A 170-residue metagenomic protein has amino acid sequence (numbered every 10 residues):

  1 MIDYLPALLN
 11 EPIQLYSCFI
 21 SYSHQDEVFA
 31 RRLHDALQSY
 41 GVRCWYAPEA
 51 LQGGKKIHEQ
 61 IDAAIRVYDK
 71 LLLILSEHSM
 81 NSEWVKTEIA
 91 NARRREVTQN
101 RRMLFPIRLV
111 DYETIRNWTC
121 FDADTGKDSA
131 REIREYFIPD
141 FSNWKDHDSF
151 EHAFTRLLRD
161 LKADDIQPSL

Functional and structural regions predicted by a protein language model:
M1, L33-P168: Cross-kingdom TIR/SEFIR domain
I2-L15, Y22, E27-A30, D160-L170: Long, domain-scale regions corresponding to catalytic signaling modules most often appended to membrane systems
S17-F19, R43: Residues that mark the start of a beta-strand
S21-Y22, S76: Small/polar loops that bind or transfer phosphate-bearing groups
